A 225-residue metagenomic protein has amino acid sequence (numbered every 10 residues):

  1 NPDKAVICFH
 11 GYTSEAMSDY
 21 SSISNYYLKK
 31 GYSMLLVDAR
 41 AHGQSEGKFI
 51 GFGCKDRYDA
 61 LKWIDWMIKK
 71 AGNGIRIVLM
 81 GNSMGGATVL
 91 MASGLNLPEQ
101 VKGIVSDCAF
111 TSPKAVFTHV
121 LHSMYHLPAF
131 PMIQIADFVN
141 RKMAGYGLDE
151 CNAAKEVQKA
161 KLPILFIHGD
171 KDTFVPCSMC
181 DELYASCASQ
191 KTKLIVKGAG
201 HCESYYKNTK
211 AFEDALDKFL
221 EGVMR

Functional and structural regions predicted by a protein language model:
C8, Y12-Y26: The serine-hydrolase catalytic nucleophile loop
S24-E46: Conserved alpha/beta-hydrolase
I50-A71: Alpha/beta-hydrolase active-site loop
M91-Y146, K155: Hydrolase active-site cap/lid region
A153, L162, P176-A185: Short alpha-helix in the alpha/beta-hydrolase fold that links the catalytic acid
K159-K161, F166-H168, D172: Short beta-strand/loop motif that positions the catalytic acidic residue of the alpha/beta-hydrolase fold
A185-C202: Catalytic histidine neighborhood in serine/cysteine hydrolases with alpha/beta-hydrolase-type architecture
K207-R225: Catalytic active-site module of serine/aspartate enzymes centered on a nucleophile-bearing elbow/loop
